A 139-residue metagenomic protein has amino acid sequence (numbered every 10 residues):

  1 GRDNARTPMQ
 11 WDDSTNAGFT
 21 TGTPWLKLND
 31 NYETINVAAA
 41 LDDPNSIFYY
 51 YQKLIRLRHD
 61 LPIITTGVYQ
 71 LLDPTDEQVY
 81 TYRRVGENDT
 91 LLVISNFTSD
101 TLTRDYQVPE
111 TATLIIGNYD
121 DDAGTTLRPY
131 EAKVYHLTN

Functional and structural regions predicted by a protein language model:
G1-L91, F97-L102: Loop/helix patches that line or flank the sugar-binding groove of alpha-linked glycan CAZymes
W11-S14, G117, L137: Active-site donor-binding loop signature of nucleotide-sugar glycosyltransferases
E33-T34, I116-G117, G124, Y130: A short, terminal or domain-edge coil/loop segment
H59, D73-P74, I116, P129 (+1 more regions): Generic detector of low-complexity/intrinsically disordered segments and short hydrophobic N-terminal stretches
D89-T90, D120-G124: Short, surface-exposed beta-strand/loop "edge" segments at domain boundaries and coil↔beta transitions
L92-S95, T126-R128: Short amphipathic beta-strand/extended segments with alternating polar/hydrophobic composition
D100-Y119: Beta-strand-rich binding/interaction modules
D122-N139: C-terminal beta-strand-rich structural cap/linker in extracellular carbohydrate-active enzymes
